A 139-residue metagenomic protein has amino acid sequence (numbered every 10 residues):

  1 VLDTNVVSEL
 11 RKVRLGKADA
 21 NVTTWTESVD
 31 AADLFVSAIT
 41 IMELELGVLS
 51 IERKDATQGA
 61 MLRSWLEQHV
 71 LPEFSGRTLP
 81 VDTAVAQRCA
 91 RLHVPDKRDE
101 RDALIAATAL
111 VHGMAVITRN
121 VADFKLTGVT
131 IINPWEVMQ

Functional and structural regions predicted by a protein language model:
V1-V36, T40, S50-E67, D96 (+1 more regions): Short, well-structured N-terminal submotif of metal-dependent ribonuclease cores
V7, I41-L44, A86, F124: A generic structural signal for short hydrophobic patches within well-formed alpha-helices
E9-R11, G47, R88-L92, T127 (+1 more regions): Residues that scaffold the ATP/ADP-binding catalytic core of kinase and kinase-like folds
V29-A32, E73, H112, T127: Structured helix-beta-strand junction loops
L34, G76-T78, V129: Short, conserved active-site loop motifs that form the nucleotide-linked donor/cofactor pocket
S37-I39, V81-T83, R119, I132-P134: Conserved beta-strand termini and adjacent loop/short-helix elements that scaffold enzyme active sites in alpha/beta
L46-I51, G59-A60, L71-R119: Active-site neighborhoods of divalent-metal-dependent phosphate/nucleic-acid chemistry enzymes
A106, L110-Q139: Acidic, PIN/NYN-like endoribonuclease modules and their adjacent C-terminal/linker elements
